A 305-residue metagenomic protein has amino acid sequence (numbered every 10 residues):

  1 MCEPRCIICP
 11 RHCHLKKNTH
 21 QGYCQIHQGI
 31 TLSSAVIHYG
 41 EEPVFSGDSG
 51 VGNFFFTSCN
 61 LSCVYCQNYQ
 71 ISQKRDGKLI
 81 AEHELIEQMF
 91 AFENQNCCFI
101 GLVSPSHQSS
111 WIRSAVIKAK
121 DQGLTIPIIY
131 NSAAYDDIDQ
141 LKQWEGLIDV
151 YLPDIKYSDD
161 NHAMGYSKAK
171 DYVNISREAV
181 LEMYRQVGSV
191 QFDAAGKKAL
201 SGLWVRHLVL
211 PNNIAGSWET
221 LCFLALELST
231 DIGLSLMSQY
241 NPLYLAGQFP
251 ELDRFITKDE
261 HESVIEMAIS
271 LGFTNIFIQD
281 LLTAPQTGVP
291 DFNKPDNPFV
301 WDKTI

Functional and structural regions predicted by a protein language model:
M1-H20, G188-I305: Auxiliary Fe-S-binding modules of radical SAM enzymes
M1-N60, V64, N68-Q73, P295-N297: N-terminal [4Fe-4S]-dependent radical SAM core
L32-N53, E87-S104, I276: Short Fe-S-cluster ligation motifs
T57, C63-Q95: Glycine-rich active-site/cofactor-binding loop and its immediate structural neighborhood
K74, I100, P127, I276-F277: A local structural micro-motif
K78-E82, A169, V173, R254-K258: Flexible, glycine- and charge-enriched loops at secondary-structure boundaries
A81, H107-Q108, T283-A284: Positions that flank functional sites
E87-P250: Conserved AdoMet/S-adenosylmethionine-binding subsite of the radical SAM
